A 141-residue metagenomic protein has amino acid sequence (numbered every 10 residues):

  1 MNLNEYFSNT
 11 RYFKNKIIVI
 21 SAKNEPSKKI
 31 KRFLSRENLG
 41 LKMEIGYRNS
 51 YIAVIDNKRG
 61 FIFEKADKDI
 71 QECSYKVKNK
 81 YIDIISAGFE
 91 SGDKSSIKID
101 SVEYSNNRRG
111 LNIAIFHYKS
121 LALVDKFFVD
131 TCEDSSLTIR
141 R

Functional and structural regions predicted by a protein language model:
M1-R141: Short acidic-hydrophobic catalytic motif
